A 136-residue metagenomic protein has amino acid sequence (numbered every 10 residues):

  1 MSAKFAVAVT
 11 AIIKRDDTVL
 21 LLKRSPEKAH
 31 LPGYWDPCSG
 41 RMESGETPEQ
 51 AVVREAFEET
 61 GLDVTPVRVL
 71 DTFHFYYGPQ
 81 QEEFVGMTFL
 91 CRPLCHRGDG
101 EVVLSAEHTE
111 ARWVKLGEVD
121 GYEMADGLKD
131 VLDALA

Functional and structural regions predicted by a protein language model:
M1-L20, L90: Conserved N-terminal beta-strand and adjoining loop/helix that marks the start of the Nudix/MutT-like hydrolase domain
K4-A6, K14, P32, P37 (+1 more regions): Short connector loops at helix/strand junctions that flank enzyme active sites, especially segments positioning acidic
T18-E58: Conserved Nudix-box catalytic region and its N-terminal flanking loop in Nudix hydrolases and closely related
L62-D71: A short coil-to-beta-strand element that immediately follows conserved catalytic motifs
H74-D99, R112, L116, L135: Active-site-adjacent beta-strand/loop module that shapes the phosphate/pyrophosphate-binding cleft
L90, E101-A134: NUDIX/MutT-family hydrolases
